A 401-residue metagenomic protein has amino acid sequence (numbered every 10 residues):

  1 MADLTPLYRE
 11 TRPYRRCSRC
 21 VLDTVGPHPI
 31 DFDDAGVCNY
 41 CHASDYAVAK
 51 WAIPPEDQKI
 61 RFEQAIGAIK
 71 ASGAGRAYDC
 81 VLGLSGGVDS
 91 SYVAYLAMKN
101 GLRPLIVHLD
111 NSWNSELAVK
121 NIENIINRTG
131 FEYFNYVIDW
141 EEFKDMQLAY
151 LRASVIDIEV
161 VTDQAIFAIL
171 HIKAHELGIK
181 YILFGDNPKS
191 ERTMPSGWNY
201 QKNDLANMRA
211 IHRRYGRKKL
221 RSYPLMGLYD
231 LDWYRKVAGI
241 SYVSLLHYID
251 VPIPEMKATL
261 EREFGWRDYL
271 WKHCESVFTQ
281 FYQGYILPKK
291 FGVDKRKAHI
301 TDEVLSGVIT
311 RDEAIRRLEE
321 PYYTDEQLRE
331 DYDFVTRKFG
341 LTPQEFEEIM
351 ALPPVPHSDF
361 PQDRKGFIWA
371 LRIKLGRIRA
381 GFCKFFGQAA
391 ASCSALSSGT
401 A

Functional and structural regions predicted by a protein language model:
M1-C80, L96-A401: Nucleotide-activated chemistry modules centered on ATP-dependent adenylation/adenylyltransferase
C80-D89: Short, glycine-rich nucleotide/cofactor-binding loops
Y92-V93: Hydrophobic positions on the alpha1 helix immediately C-terminal to the Walker A/P-loop
